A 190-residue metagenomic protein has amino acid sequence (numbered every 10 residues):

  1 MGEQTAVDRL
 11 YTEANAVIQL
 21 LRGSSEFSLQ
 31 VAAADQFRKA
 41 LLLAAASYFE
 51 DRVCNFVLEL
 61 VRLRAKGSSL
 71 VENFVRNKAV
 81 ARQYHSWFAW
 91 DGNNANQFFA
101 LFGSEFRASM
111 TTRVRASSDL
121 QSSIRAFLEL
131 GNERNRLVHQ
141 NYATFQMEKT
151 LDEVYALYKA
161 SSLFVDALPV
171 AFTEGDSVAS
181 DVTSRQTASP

Functional and structural regions predicted by a protein language model:
M1-F56: Charge-rich, low-complexity N-terminal segments
G2-L20, A108, Q121-P190: Polyanionic, low-complexity intrinsically disordered segments
R22, E26-L29, V61, Y142-Q146: Short, flexible helix-adjacent loops and helix caps
S25-A32, M110-S118, H139: Short, charged/polar, low-complexity loop and linker segments that flank or interrupt alpha-helical bundles
V31, D35-L43, S47, L120 (+3 more regions): Short, charged/polar micro-motifs that form catalytic or ligand-binding hotspots
L43-A45, F49-G131: Helix-loop junctions and short alpha-helical segments
